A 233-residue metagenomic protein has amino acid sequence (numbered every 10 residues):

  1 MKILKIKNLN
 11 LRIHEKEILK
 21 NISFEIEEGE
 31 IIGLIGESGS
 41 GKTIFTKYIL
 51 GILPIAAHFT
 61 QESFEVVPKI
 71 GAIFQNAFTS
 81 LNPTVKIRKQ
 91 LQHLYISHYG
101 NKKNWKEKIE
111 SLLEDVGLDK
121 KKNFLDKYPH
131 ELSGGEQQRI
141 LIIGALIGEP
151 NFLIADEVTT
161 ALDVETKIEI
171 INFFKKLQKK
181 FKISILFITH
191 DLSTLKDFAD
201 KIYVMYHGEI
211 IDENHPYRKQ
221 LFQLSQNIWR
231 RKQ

Functional and structural regions predicted by a protein language model:
I35-E37: The feature captures the beta-strand-to-loop junction immediately N-terminal to the Walker
N104-N123: Conserved ABC ATPase "signature" region
Y128-L132, E136: Conserved ABC ATPase signature
I147-N151: A short, proline-enriched helix->beta-strand linker immediately N-terminal to the Walker B motif in ABC-type P-loop
L153-D156: Catalytic Walker B motif of ABC-type/P-loop ATPase nucleotide-binding domains
L195-D197: A short, surface-exposed alpha-helical micro-motif characterized by mixed small hydrophobic and charged/polar residues
M205-Y206, E213-Q233: C-terminal boundary and immediately downstream tail of ABC-type ATPase nucleotide-binding domains
